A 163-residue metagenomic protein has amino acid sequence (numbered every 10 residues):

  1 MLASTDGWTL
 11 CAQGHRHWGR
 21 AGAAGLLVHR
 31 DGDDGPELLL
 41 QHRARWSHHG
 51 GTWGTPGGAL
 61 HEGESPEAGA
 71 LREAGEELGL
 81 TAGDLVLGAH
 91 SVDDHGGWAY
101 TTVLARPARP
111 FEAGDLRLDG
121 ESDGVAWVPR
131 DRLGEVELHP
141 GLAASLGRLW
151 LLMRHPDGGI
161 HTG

Functional and structural regions predicted by a protein language model:
M1-L27: Acidic, metal-coordinating catalytic segment for phosphate/diphosphate chemistry, firing primarily on the Nudix
H29-D31, R106: A generic structural motif
D33, R45: Short, glycine/serine-rich, charged loops/turns that create anion-binding and catalytic segments at active sites
E37-L38: Entry beta-strands of beta-propeller and related beta-repeat scaffolds
S47-G51: A conserved beta-turn-beta hairpin within the catalytic core of GNAT-like acetyltransferases that forms part
G58-L149, P156, H161-G163: Unchanged
